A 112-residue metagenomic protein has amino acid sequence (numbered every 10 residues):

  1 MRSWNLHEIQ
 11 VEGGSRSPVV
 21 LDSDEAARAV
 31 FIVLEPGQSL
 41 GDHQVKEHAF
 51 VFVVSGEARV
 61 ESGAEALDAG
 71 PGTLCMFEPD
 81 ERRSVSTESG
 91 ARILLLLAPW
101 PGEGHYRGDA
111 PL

Functional and structural regions predicted by a protein language model:
M1-V30, E61-G63, Y106-L112: A short, N-terminal "cap"/entry segment at the start of jelly-roll beta-barrel domains of the cupin/DSBH fold
S15, V30-V45: Conserved short histidine dyad/triad with adjacent acidic residue
L40-D42, V60-E61, F77, R82-E88: Short beta-strand His + acidic residue motifs that chelate non-heme Fe in jelly-roll/DSBH and cupin folds
E47-R59, G63: Glycine- and acidic-residue-biased ligand/ion/polar-headgroup-sensing regions
V54-S55, G70-P71, S89: A cytosolic small-molecule/anion-sensing beta-strand core signal
E57-R59, A66, R82, R92: Structural motif
A64-P79: Short acidic-glycine-tyrosine-enriched beta hairpin
P79-E103: Ligand-binding loop in jelly-roll beta-barrel domains
